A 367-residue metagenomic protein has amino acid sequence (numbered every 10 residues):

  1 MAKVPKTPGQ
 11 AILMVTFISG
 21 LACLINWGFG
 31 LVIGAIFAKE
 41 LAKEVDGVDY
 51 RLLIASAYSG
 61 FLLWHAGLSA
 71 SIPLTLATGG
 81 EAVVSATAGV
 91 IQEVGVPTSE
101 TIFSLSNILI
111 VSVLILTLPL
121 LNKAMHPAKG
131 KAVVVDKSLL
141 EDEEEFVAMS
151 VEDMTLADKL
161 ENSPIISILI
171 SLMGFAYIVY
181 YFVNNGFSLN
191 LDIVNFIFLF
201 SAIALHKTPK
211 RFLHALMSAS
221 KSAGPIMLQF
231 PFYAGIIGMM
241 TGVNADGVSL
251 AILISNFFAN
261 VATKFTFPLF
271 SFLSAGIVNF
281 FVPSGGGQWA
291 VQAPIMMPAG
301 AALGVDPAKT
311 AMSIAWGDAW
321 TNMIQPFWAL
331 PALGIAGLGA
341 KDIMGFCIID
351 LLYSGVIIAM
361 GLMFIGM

Functional and structural regions predicted by a protein language model:
M1-G34, A38-L63, G67, M125-E141 (+1 more regions): N-terminal alpha-helical transmembrane segments of multi-pass membrane transport and channel/translocase proteins
A2-K6, K39, K43-D46, R211-P225 (+3 more regions): Short amphipathic alpha-helical coupling elements at transmembrane boundaries
K6-F37, F230-A245, S255-P298, A302-L303: Hydrophobic alpha-helical transmembrane segments of multi-pass integral membrane proteins, predominantly secondary
P8-A22, G47-T75, V90-G95, S99 (+2 more regions): Alpha-helical transmembrane segments of multi-pass membrane proteins
F37-V133, W328-G361: Membrane-core helix-loop-helix motifs of multi-pass transport proteins
F103-L116, L120-Q229, I349-L352, L362-M367: Hydrophobic transmembrane alpha-helices of multi-pass small-molecule transporters
Q229-V248, A301-A308, M312, I357-M367: Hydrophobic alpha-helical transmembrane segments in multi-pass integral membrane proteins
